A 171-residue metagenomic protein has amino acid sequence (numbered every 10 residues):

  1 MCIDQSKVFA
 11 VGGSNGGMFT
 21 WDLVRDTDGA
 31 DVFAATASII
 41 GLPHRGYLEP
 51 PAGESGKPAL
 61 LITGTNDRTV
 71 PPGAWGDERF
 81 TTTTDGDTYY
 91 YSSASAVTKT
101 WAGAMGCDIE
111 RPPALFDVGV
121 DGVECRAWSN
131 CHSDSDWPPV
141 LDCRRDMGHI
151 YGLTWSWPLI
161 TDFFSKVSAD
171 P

Functional and structural regions predicted by a protein language model:
M1-N15, D28-V32: Gly/Ser-rich "nucleophile elbow"/oxyanion-hole loop immediately N-terminal to the catalytic nucleophile in hydrolases
G13-G17, V24, I40-G41, I62-A74 (+3 more regions): Cell-envelope and extracellular/periplasmic
G17-D28, E49: Short glycine-enriched nucleophile-adjacent loop and the immediately C-terminal alpha-helix near the catalytic center
A30-P43, K57-P58: A conserved short beta-strand
L48, T84-T88, M147-H149: Second-shell loop/turn segments in exported
P51-S55: Short, conserved loop/helix-junction motifs that constitute active-site signature segments in enzyme catalytic cores
A59-I62, Y91-S92, T98-P171: C-terminal catalytic histidine-bearing segment of alpha/beta-hydrolase fold enzymes
R68-F80, Y90-S93, G152-W155: Conserved alpha/beta-hydrolase "acid-adjacent" motif
